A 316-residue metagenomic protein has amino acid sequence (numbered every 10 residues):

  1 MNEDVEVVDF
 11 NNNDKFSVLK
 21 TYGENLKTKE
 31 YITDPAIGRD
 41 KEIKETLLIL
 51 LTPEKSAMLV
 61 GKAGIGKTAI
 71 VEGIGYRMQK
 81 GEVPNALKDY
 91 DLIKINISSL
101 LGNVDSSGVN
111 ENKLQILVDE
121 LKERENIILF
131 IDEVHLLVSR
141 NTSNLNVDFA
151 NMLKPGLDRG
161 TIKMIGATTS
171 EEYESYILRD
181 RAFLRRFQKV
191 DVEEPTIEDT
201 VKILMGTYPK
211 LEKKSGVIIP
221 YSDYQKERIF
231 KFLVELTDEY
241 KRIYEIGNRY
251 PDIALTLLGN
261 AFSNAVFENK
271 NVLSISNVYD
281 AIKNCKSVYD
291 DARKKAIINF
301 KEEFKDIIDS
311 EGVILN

Functional and structural regions predicted by a protein language model:
M1-N316: AAA+ P-loop NTPase nucleotide-binding core of proteostasis motors
